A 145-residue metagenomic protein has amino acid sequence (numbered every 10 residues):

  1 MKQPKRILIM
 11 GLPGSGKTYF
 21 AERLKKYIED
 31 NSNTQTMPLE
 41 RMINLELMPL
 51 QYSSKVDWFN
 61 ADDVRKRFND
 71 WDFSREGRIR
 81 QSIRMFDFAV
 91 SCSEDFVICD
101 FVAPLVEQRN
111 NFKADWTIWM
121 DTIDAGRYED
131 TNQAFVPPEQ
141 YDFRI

Functional and structural regions predicted by a protein language model:
M1-P4: Phosphate-binding P-loop
I9: Hydrophobic anchor at the beta1->P-loop junction of P-loop NTPases
L12: P-loop (Walker A) phosphate-binding loop of NTP-binding proteins
S15: ATP-binding Walker
T18: Walker A/P-loop
E22-F86: Conserved substrate/cofactor phosphate-moiety recognition/catalytic segment in nucleotide-dependent phosphotransferases
R75-A125: Glycine-rich phosphate-binding loop used to anchor ATP phosphates in small-molecule kinases, encompassing both
N111, M120-I145: Small-molecule kinase domains that catalyze NTP-dependent phosphoryl transfer to phosphate-bearing small molecules
